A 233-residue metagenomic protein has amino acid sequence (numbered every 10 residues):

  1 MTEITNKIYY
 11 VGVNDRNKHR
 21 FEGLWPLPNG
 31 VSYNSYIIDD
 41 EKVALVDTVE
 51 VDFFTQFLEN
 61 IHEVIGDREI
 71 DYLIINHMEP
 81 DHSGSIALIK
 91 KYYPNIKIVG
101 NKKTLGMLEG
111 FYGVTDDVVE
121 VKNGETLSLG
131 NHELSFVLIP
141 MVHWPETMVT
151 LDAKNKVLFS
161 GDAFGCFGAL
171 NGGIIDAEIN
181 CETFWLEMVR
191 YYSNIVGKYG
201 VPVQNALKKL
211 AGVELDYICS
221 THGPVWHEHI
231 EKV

Functional and structural regions predicted by a protein language model:
T2-I65, V149-D152, K156-S160: Conserved beta-strand hairpin/beta-sheet module of binuclear metal-dependent hydrolase folds, prominently
E3-N6, V99-T147, Y199-K208: Metallo-beta-lactamase
K18, H82, W226-H229: Flexible loop/turn segments at secondary-structure boundaries
F21-P26, V49-V51, I75-H77, L134-P140 (+1 more regions): Short, flexible loop segments at the rims of nucleotide/cofactor-binding pockets, characterized by
E41, D52-V99: Active-site metal-binding motif and surrounding structural segment of the metallo-beta-lactamase
V46-T48, I70-M78, I98-K102, L158-G161 (+1 more regions): Active-site neighborhood of phospho(di)ester-bond hydrolases with catalytic His/Asp-centered motifs
E50-V51, P80, G165, V225: Short, glycine/acidic-enriched loop or turn micro-motifs at the edges of active sites
E133-H229: Metallo-beta-lactamase
